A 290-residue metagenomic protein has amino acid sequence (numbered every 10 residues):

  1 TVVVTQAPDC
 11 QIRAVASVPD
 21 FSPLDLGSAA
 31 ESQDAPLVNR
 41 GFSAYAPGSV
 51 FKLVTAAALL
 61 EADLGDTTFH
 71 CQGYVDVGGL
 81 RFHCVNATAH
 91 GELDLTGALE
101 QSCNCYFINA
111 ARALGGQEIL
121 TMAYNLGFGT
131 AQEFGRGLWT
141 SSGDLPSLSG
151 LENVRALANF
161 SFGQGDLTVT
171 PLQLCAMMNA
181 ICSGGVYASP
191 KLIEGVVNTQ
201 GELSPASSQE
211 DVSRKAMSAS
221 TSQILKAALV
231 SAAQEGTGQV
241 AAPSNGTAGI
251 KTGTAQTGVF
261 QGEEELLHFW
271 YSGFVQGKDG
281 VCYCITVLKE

Functional and structural regions predicted by a protein language model:
V3-S49, V54-K289: Beta-lactam-recognizing serine transpeptidase/beta-lactamase-like catalytic domain environment
